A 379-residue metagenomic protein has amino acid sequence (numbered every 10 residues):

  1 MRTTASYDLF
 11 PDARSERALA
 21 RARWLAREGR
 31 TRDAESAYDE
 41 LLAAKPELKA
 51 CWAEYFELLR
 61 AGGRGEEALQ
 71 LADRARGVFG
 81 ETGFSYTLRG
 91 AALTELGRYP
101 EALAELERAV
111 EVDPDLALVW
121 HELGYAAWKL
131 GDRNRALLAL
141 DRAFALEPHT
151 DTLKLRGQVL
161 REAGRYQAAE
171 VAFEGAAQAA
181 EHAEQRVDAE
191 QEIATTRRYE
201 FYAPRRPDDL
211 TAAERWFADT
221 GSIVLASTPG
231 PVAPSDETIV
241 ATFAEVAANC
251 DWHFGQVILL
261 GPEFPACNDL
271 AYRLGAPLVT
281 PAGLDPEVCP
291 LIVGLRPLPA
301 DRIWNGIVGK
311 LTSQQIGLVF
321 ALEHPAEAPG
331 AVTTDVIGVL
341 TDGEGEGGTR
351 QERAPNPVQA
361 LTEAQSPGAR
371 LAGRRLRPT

Functional and structural regions predicted by a protein language model:
R2-A18, D39-E47, D73-E81: TPR-adjacent "capping" and linker segments in tetratricopeptide-repeat scaffold/adaptor proteins
R2-A20, L25, R32, R370-T379: Non-TPR docking regions that flank or precede TPR/alpha-solenoid scaffolds in eukaryotic proteins
D12-R23, K49-A53, G83-T87, A117 (+2 more regions): Alpha-helical tetratricopeptide repeat
E28-T31, E40, E47, R64-E67 (+1 more regions): Non-catalytic terminal regions of proteins
D39-R60, F84, E181-E184: Short, charge-rich amphipathic alpha-helical segments embedded in non-transmembrane helical bundles/solenoids
F56, G63, V78, S85-G97 (+3 more regions): PRPP-associated nucleotide enzymes
